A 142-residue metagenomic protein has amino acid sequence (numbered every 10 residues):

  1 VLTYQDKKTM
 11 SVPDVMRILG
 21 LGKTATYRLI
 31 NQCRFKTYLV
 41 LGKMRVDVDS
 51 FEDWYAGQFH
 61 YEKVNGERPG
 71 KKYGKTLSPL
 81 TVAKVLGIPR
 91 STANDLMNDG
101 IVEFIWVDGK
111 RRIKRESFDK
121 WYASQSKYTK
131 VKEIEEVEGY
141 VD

Functional and structural regions predicted by a protein language model:
V1-D142: Basic Lys/Arg-rich amphipathic helical interaction modules
